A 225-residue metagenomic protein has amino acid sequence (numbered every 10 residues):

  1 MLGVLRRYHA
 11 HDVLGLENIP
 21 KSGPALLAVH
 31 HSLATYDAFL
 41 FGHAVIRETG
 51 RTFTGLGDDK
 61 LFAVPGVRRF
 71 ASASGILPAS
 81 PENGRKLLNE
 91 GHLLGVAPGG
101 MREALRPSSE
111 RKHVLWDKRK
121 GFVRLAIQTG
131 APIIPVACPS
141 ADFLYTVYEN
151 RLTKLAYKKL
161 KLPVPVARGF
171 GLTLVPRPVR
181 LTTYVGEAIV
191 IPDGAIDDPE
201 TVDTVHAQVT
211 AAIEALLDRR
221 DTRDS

Functional and structural regions predicted by a protein language model:
M1-H31: Helix-to-loop junction immediately C-terminal to a conserved catalytic motif
M1-V4, V67-F70, A156: Hydrophobic alpha-helical segments of integral membrane proteins, encompassing both true transmembrane helices
G3, E17, R68, R85-K86 (+1 more regions): Short secondary-structure boundary/capping segments
R6-V13, G75-A79, V166-A167: Short gly/ser/thr-rich secondary-structure transition/capping motifs
R6-Y8, E48-G50, Q128: Short, well-ordered coil/turn elements that cap or connect secondary structure elements
H9, G23-A25, D37, R51 (+3 more regions): A generic secondary-structure signal marking the coil-to-beta-strand transition
K21-G84, N89-E90, G100-L115: Catalytic core of membrane glycerolipid acyltransferases/transacylases, capturing the structured, soluble-facing
K86-S225: Non-catalytic C-terminal accessory region of glycerolipid acyltransferases and related lyso-lipid remodeling enzymes
